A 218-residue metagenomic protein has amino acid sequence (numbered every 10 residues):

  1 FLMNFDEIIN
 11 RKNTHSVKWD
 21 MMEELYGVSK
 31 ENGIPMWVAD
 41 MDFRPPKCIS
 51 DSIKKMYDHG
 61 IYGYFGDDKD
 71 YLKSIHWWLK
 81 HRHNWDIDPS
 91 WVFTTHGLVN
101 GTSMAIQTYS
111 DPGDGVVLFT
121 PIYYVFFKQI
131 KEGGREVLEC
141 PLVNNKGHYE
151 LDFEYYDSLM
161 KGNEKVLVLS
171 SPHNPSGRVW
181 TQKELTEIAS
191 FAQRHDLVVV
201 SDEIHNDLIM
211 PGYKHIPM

Functional and structural regions predicted by a protein language model:
N4-G97, M104: N-terminal small-domain helix-loop-helix segment of the aminotransferase-like
I34, K165-V166, V198: Short, Asp-centered acidic motifs that coordinate Mg2+ and/or phosphate in catalytic or ligand-binding sites
Y62-S190, D207-L208, G212-M218: Conserved core of the PLP fold type I
G115, L197-V198: Short glycine-centered segments of the SAM/dcSAM-binding site in methyltransferase folds
E203: Walker B catalytic acidic pair
